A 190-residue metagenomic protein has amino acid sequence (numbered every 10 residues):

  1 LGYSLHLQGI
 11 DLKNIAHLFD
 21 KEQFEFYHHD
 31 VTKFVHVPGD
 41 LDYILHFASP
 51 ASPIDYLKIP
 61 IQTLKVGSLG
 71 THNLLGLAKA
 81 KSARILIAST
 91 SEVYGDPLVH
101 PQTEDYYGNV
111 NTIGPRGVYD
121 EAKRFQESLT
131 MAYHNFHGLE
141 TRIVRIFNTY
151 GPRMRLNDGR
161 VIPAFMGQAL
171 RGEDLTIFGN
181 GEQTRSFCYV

Functional and structural regions predicted by a protein language model:
L1-T149, A169, G179: N-terminal Rossmann-like NAD(P)+-binding domain of SDR-like oxidoreductases, especially those catalyzing
R124, L139-E140, T149-A164, R171-E173 (+3 more regions): Glycine/proline-rich active-site loop of Rossmann-fold NAD(P)-dependent oxidoreductases
